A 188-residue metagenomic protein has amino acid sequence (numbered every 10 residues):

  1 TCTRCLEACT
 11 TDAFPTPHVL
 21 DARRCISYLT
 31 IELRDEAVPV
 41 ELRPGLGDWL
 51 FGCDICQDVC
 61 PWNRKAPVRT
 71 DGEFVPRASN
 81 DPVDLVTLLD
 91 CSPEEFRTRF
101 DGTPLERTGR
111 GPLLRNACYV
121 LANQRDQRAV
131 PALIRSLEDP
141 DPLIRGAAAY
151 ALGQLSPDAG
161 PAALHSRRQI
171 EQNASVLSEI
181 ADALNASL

Functional and structural regions predicted by a protein language model:
R4-T30, W49-E73, A132: Iron-sulfur cluster-binding cysteine motifs and their immediate structural context in ferredoxin-like electron-transfer
A22-L42, P93-R97: Short, charged low-complexity linear segments at domain edges
P39-F74, E95-E106, P112-N116: C-terminal amphipathic alpha-helical segment
P76-G102: Acidic, serine/threonine- and proline-enriched intrinsically disordered linkers and terminal tails in large eukaryotic
E95-R99, R125-E138, S156-Q169: Amphipathic alpha-helical scaffolding segments comprising HEAT/armadillo-like alpha-solenoid repeats
R110, P140-P142, Q172-N173: Short inter-helical turns and helix N-cap capping residues of alpha-solenoid HEAT/ARM repeat scaffolds
L114-R125, R135, R145-P157, L177-L188: Structural detector for internal amphipathic alpha-helices that build alpha-solenoid repeat scaffolds
